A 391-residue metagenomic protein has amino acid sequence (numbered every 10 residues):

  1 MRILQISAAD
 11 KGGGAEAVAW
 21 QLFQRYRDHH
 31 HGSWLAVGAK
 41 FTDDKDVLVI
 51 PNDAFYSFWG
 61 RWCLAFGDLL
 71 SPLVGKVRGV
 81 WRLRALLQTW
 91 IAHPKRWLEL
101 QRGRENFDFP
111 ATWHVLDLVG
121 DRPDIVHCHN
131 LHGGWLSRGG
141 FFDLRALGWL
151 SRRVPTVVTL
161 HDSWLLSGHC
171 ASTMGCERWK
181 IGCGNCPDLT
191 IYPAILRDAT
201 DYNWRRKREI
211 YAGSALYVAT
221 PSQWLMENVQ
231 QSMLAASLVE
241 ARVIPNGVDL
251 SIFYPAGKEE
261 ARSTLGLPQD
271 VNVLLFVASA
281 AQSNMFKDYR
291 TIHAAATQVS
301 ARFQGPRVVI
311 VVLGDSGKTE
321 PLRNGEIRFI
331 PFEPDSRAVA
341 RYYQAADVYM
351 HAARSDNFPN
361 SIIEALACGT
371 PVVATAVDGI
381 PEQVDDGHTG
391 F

Functional and structural regions predicted by a protein language model:
S167-M174, A194-A241, V248-K258: A short, active-site helix/loop in glycosyltransferases that binds the activated sugar's phosphate group
P268-K287, H293-T297: Conserved donor-binding/catalytic core segment of Leloir-type glycosyltransferases
F303, R307, G314-A340: Nucleotide-activated donor-binding/catalytic signature segment of Leloir-type glycosyltransferases, i.e., the conserved
P321, V377-G387, F391: Short acidic/histidine- and often glycine-rich active-site loop of Leloir-type glycosyltransferases that engages
R341-A346: Short alpha-helical donor nucleotide-sugar binding micro-motif in glycosyltransferases
Y349-M350: A short hydrophobic beta-strand element within the catalytic core of glycosyltransferases that build diverse glycans
R354: Aromatic "clamp/platform" in nucleotide-sugar-dependent glycosyltransferases that forms part of the donor/acceptor
P371-A374: Short hydrophobic beta-strand element within catalytic cores of glycosyltransferases and related nucleotide-activated
